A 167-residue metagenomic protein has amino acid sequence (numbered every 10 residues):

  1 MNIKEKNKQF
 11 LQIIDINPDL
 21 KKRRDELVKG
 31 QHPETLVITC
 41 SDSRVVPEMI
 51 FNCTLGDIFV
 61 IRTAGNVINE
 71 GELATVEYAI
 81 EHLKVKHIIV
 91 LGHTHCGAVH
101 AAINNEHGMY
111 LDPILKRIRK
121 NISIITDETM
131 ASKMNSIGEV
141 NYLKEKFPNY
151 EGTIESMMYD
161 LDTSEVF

Functional and structural regions predicted by a protein language model:
M1-H32, N66-A74, Y78-L83, A98-F167: Divalent-metal-activated hydrolytic enzyme cores
P18-G56: N-terminal short beta-loop-beta anion/metal-coordinating cradle
I38-C40, R62, L91-H93, E155-D160: Short beta-strand segments
S41-R44, T94-A98: Gly/Ser/Thr-rich loops at beta-strand to alpha-helix junctions that form or flank small-molecule/cofactor-binding
P47-D57, L91-T94, E106, R117-I125: Short, surface-exposed, charge-dense and proline/glycine-enriched linear segments
M49-I50, T54-T75: Active-site cofactor/substrate anionic-group-binding motifs, chiefly glycine- and Lys/Arg-rich phosphate-binding loops
K86: Short acidic/polar active-site loop segments enriched in Thr and Asp
